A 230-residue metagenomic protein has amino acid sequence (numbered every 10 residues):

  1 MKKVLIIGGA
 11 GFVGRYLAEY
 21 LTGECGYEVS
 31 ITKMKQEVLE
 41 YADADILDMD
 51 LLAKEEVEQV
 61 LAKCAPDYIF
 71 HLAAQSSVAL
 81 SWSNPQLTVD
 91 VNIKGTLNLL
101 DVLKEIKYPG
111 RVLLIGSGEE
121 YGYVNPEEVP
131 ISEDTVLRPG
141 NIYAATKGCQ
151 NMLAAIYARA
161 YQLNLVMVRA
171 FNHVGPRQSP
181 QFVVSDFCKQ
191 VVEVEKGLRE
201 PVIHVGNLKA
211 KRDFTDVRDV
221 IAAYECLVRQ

Functional and structural regions predicted by a protein language model:
V4-E24: N-terminal Rossmann NAD(P)H-binding glycine-rich loop of SDR-like oxidoreductase domains
I7, T32, I69-A73, V112-G118 (+1 more regions): SDR active-site strand-loop-helix element
G26-Q36: Conserved glycine-rich Rossmann-like NAD(P)H-binding loop of the short-chain dehydrogenase/reductase
A42-A53: Rossmann-fold cofactor-recognition segment
L51-V91: NAD(P)H-binding glycine-rich loop region in Rossmannoid oxidoreductase-like domains and their noncatalytic homologs
A53, Y68, G95-N98, T135 (+2 more regions): Conserved cofactor-binding/catalytic machinery of classical short-chain dehydrogenase/reductase
S83-N98, R111, E119-M167, V174 (+1 more regions): Catalytic helix-loop patch of NAD(P)-dependent Rossmann-fold dehydrogenases
V124-P130, M152-D213, V217-V228: NAD(P)-dependent short-chain dehydrogenase/reductase
